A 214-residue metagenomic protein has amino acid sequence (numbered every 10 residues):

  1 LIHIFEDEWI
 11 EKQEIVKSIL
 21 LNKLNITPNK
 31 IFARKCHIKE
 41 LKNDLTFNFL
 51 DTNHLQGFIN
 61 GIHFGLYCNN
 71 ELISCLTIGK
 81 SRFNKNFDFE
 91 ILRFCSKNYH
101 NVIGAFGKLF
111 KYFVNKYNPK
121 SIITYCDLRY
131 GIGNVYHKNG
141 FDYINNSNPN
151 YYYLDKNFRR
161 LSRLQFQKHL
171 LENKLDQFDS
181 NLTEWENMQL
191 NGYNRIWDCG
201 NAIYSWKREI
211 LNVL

Functional and structural regions predicted by a protein language model:
L1-K39: Basic, glycine-rich
E6-E8, E40, G61, Y67-C68 (+1 more regions): Acyl-donor binding region in acyl/amide transferases
I15-N22, F49, K108-Y112: Alpha-helical elements of Rossmann-like donor-binding domains used by nucleotide-donor carbohydrate transfer enzymes
D44-C68: Active-site rim helix/loop that mediates acceptor-substrate recognition in acyltransferases
G61-H63, C199-Y204: Short hydrophobic/aromatic beta-strand or adjacent loop that forms the aromatic wall/cage of a ligand/substrate-binding
L211-L214: Glycine-focused motif/segment detector
